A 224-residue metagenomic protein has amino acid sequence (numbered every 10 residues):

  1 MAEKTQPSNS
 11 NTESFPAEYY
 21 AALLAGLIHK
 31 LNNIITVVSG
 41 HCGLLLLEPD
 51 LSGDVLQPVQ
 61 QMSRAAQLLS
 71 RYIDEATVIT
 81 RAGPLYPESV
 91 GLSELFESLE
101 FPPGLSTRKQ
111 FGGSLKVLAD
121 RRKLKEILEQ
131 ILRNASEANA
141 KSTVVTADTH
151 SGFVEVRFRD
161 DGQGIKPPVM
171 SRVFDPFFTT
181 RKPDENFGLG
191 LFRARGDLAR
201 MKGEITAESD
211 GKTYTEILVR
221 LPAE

Functional and structural regions predicted by a protein language model:
A2-L23, L27, L31-L68: Histidine phosphotransfer helical core of two-component systems
H41, V55-L105: Conserved DHp (HisKA) dimerization/phosphotransfer helix of two-component histidine kinases, i.e., the long coiled-coil
R81-L85, K116-A119, T180: Conserved micro-motifs of the catalytic ATP-binding
S106-K116, R122, S151: Conserved catalytic submotifs in the C-terminal HATPase_c
S142-G152: Short beta-strand/loop element within the Bergerat-fold HATPase_c
D160: Acidic ATP/Mg2+-coordinating residue in the GHKL
I165-F177: Short conserved segment of the HATPase_c
L198-A199: Detector for a conserved hydrophobic position within an alpha-helical segment of the HATPase_c
